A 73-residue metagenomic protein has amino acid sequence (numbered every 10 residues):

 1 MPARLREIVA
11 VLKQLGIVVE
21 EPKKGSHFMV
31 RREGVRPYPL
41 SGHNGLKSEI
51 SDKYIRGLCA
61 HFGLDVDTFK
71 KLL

Functional and structural regions predicted by a protein language model:
M1-K24, M29-L73: Basic nucleic-acid-binding interfaces
